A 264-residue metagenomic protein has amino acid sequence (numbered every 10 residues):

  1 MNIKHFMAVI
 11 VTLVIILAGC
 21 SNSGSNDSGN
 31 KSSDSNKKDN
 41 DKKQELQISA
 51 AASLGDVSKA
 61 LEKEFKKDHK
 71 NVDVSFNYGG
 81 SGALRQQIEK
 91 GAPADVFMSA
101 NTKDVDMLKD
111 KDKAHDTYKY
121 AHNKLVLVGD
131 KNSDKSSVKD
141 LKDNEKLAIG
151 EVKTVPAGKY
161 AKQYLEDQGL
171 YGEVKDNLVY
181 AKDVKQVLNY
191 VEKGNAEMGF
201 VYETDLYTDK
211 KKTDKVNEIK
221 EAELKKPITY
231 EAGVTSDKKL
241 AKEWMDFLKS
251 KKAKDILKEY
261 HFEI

Functional and structural regions predicted by a protein language model:
M1-N26: Sec-dependent N-terminal signal peptides of Gram-positive bacterial secreted proteins and lipoproteins
C20-A60, G82, N101-T102, D110 (+2 more regions): Exported/periplasmic ABC-transporter solute-binding proteins
I48, D56-F76: Short alpha-helix C-terminal cap/hinge motif
N71, P93-A94, A196: Short, high-confidence coil segments that cap the C-terminus of an alpha-helix and link into the following beta-strand
N71-I88: Central regulatory/effector-binding core of bacterial HTH transcription factors
R85, G91-N101, V105-K119: Short beta-strand-centered segments that line the small-molecule binding cleft or hinge of alpha/beta clamshell
K124: Active-site-adjacent helical/loop segments in soluble small-molecule enzymes
